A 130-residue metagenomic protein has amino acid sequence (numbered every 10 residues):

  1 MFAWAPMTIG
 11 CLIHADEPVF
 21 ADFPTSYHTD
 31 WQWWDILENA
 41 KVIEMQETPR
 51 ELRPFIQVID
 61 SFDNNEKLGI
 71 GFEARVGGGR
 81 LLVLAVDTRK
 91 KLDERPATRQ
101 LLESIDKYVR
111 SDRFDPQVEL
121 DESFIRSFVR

Functional and structural regions predicted by a protein language model:
M1-P96, R113-R130: Catalytic beta-strand/loop cores that center a nucleophilic Ser/Cys/Thr and support acyl-enzyme chemistry
A97-V109: Short amphipathic C-terminal alpha-helix that caps PH/PH-like domains
